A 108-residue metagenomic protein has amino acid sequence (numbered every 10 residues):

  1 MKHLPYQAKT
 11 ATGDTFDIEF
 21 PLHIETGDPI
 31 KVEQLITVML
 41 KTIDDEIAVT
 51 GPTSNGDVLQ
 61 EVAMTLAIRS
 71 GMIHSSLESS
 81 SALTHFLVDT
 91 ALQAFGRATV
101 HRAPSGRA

Functional and structural regions predicted by a protein language model:
M1-A108: Solvent-exposed interaction surfaces and binding hotspots enriched for charged
